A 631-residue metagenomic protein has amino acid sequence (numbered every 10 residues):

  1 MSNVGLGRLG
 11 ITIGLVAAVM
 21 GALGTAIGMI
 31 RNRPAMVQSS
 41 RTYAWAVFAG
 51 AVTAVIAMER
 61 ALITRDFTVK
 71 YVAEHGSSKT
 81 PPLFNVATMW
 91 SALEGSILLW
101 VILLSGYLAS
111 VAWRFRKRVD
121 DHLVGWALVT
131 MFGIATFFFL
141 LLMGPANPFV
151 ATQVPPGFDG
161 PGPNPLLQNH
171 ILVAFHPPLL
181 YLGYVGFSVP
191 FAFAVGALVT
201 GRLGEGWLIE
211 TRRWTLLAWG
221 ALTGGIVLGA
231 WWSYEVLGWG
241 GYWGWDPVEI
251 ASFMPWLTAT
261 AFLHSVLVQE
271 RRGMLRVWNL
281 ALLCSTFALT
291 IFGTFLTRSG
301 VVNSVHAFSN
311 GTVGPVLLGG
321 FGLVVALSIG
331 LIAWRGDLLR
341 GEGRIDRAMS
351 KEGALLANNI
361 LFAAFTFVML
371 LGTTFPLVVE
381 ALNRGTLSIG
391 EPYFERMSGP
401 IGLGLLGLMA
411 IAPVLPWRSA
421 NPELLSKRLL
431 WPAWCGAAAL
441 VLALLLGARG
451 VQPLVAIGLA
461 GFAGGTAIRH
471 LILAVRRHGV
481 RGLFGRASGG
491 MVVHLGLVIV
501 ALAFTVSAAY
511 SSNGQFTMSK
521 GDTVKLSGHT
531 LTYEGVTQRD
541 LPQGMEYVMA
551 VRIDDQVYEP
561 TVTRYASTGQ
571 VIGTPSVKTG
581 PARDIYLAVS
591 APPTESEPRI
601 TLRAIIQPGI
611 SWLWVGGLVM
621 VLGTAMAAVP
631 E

Functional and structural regions predicted by a protein language model:
M1-A35, A46-A49, T53, F67 (+5 more regions): Contiguous transmembrane helix-bundle modules in multi-pass membrane proteins
M1-G10, R33-V37, R60-E94, N147-P177 (+9 more regions): Membrane-interface interhelical loops and short amphipathic "cap" helices that link adjacent transmembrane segments
T12-R33, S96-A230: A conserved hydrophobic secondary-structure block that centers on an alpha-helix together with its immediately flanking
I30-A51, S110-I134, V199-G220, W245 (+6 more regions): Membrane-interfacial loop-to-helix junctions in multi-pass inner-membrane proteins
A46-I63, F137, A221-L228, L289 (+1 more regions): A generic, lipid-embedded transmembrane alpha helix
A51-E74, S78, A87-A112, L141-V150 (+5 more regions): Transmembrane-helix bundle segments that line or gate the permeation/cavity pathway in multi-pass membrane proteins
V86-I102, Q168-Y184, G320-A326, R396-L408: Hydrophobic alpha-helical transmembrane segments
F516-R603: Soluble non-transmembrane domains of integral membrane proteins
